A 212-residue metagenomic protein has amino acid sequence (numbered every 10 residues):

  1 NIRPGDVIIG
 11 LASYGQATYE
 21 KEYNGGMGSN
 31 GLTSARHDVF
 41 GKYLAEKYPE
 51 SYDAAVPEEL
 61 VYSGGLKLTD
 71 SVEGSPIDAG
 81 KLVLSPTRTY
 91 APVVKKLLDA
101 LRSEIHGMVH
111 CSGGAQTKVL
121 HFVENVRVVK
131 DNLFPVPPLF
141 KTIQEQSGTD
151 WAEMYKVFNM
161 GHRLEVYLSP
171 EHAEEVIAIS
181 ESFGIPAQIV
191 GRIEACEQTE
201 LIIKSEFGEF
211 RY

Functional and structural regions predicted by a protein language model:
N1-Y212: Helix-biased detector of long, well-ordered alpha-helical tracts
